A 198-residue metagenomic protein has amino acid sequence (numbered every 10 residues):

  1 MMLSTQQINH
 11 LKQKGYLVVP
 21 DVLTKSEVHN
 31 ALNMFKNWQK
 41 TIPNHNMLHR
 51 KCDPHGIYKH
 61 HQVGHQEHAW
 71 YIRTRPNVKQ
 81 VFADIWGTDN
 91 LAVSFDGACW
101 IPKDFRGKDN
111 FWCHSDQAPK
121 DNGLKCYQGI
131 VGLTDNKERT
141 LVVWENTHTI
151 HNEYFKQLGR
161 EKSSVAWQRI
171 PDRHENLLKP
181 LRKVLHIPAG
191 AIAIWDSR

Functional and structural regions predicted by a protein language model:
M2-Q13, P20-K120: Non-heme Fe(II)-dependent double-stranded beta-helix
G15-Y16, G190: Catalytic palm active-site di-aspartate
V18-V19, A92-F95, G132, T140-V143 (+1 more regions): A structural signal for short, well-ordered beta-strand segments and their strand-loop junctions that often border
T24-K25, C99-W100, A118, T134-E138 (+2 more regions): Short, solvent-exposed loop/turn segments at secondary-structure junctions
H65, S94-D96, K125-Y127, K137-R139 (+1 more regions): Residues that flank catalytic or metal-binding motifs in active/ligand-binding sites
G97, S115, Y127, V131-D135 (+1 more regions): Short, structured patches in soluble enzyme cores that scaffold and shape functional sites
K120-K137, H186-A189: Short, conserved beta-strand element in jelly-roll/cupin
N136-S197: Double-stranded beta-helix
